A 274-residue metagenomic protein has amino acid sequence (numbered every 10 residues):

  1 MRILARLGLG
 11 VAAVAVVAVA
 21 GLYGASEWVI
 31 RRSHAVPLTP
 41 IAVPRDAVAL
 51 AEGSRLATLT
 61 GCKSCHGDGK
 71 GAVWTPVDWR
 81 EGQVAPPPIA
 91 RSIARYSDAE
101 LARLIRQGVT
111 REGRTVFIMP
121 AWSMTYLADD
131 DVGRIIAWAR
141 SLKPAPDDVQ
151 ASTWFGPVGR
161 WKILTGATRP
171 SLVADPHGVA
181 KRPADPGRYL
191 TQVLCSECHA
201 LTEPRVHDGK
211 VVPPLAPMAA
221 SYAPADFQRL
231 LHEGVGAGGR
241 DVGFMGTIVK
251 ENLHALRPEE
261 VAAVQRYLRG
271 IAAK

Functional and structural regions predicted by a protein language model:
M1-V36: N-terminal type II signal-anchor transmembrane helix that functions as the membrane-insertion/stop-transfer segment
L9, A13-Y23, W122, D130-A184 (+1 more regions): Extended surface/linker regions that mediate inter-domain or inter-protein docking in multi-component redox
A18-W28, A99-L104, T110, S123-V149 (+3 more regions): C-terminal capping alpha-helices of c-type cytochrome domains
S33-T58, R160-L190: Electrostatic cytochrome c docking/interface patches
V43, D68-A102, T115-A128, F155-I163 (+2 more regions): Gly/Gly-Pro-rich "capping" loops immediately C-terminal to redox-active cysteine motifs in periplasmic/lumenal
L50, I118, D129, G133-A137 (+7 more regions): Interaction-mediating elements
S54, T58-Q83, Q107-T115, L142-P146 (+4 more regions): Periplasmic/extracellular electron-transfer cofactor-ligation site, primarily the c-type cytochrome heme-c attachment
T165-A184, R188, Q192, G234 (+3 more regions): C-type cytochrome heme-c attachment and multiheme electron-transfer modules
